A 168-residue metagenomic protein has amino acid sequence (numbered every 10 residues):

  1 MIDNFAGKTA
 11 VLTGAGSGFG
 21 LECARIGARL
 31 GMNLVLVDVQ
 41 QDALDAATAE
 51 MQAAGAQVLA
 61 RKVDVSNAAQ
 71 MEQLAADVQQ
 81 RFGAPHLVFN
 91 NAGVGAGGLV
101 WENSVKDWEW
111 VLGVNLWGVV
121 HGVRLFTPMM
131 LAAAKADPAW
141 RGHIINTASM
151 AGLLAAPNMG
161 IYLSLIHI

Functional and structural regions predicted by a protein language model:
I2-L34: Canonical Rossmann dinucleotide-binding motif of NAD(H)/NADP(H)-dependent dehydrogenases/reductases, specifically
Q41-D42, K62-Q73, V105: The beta1-alpha1 cofactor-binding region of Rossmann-like NAD(H)/NADP(H)-dependent oxidoreductases
L99-V100, S104-E109: Substrate-binding pocket helix/loop in short-chain dehydrogenase/reductase
W101, L154-G160: Active-site loop immediately N-terminal to the catalytic Tyr-X3-Lys motif of short-chain dehydrogenase/reductase
V123-R124: A short, exposed helix-loop element centered on a Lys and neighboring polar residues
S149: Residue(s) in the substrate-gating loop at a strand-loop-helix junction that position the organic substrate next
H167-I168: Conserved small/polar residues in nucleotide/adenosyl-binding loops
